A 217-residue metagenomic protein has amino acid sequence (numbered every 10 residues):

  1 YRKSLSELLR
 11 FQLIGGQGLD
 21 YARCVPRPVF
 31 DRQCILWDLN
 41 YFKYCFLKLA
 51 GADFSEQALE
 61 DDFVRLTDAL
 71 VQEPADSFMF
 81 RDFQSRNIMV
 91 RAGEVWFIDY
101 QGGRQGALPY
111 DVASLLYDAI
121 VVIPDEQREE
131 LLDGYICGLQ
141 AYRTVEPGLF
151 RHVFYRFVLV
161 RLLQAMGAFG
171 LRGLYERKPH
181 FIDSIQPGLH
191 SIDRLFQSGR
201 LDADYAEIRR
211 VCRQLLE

Functional and structural regions predicted by a protein language model:
Y1-F54, P74-D76, R104, F181-Q186: A cross-family kinase active-site recognition segment
F11-Q12, L66-S114, A119-I123: Active-site acidic catalytic loop and adjacent metal/ATP-binding pocket of ATP-dependent phosphoryl transfer enzymes
G16-Y21, V25, V29-L36, S85 (+5 more regions): Glycan-recognition and catalytic cores of secretory/periplasmic carbohydrate-active enzymes
C34, F80, Q101-Q105, R151-L159: Secondary-structure capping and boundary motifs in well-ordered enzyme cores
N40-L49, L108-T144, R156-E176, G188-L195: Active-site activation/catalytic loop segments of kinase-like enzymes and analogous catalytic loops in related
F54-T67, L131, F181-I192: Extended, well-ordered alpha-helical scaffold segments
T144-H152: Histidine/acidic-rich helix-loop-helix segments that form or flank divalent-metal centers in metalloenzyme catalytic
G167-E217: ATP/Mg2+ or Mg2+-diphosphate-binding catalytic cores that bind nucleotide phosphates or diphosphates via glycine-rich
